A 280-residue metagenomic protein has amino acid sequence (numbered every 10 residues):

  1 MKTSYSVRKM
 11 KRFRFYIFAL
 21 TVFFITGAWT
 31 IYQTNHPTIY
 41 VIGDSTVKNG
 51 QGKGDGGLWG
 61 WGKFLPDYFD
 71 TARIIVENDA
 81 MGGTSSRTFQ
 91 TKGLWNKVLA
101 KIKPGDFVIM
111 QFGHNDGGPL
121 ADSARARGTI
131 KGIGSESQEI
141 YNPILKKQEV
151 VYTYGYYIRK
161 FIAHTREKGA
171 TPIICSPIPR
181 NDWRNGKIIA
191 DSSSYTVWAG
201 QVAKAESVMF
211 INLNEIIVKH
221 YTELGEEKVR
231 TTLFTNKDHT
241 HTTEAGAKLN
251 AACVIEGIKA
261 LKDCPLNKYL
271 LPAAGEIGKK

Functional and structural regions predicted by a protein language model:
Y5-I17: Bacterial N-terminal signal peptides that target proteins for export
F13-Y16, F23-H36: Bacterial Sec-dependent signal peptides at the C-terminal "C-region" and cleavage site
T30-M81, N96-V108, A124-I133: Serine-esterase "nucleophile elbow" of acetyl-processing enzymes
N49, T84-F89, Q111, D116-L120: Short active-site-adjacent helix-start/loop capping segments
Q51-D55, T88-Q90, N185-A190: Short, solvent-exposed loop/turn segments at secondary-structure boundaries
G82-T84, P179-R180: Short, internal active-site loops enriched in acidic
S86-V98: Charged, often glycine-rich, active-site loop that binds/positions anionic groups
K97-T242, K248, A252-L271, G275-K279: Alpha-helical cap/lid subdomain in secreted, periplasmic, or secretory-pathway luminal O-acyl-processing enzymes
